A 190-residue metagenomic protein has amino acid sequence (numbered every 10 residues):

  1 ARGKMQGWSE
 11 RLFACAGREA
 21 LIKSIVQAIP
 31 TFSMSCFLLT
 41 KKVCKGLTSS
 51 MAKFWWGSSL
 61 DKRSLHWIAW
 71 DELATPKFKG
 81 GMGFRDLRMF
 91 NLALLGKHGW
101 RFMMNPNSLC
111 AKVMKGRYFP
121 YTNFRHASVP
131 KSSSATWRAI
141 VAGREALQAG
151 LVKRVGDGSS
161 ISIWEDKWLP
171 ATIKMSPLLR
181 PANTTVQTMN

Functional and structural regions predicted by a protein language model:
A1-N190: A helix-boundary/hinge signal
